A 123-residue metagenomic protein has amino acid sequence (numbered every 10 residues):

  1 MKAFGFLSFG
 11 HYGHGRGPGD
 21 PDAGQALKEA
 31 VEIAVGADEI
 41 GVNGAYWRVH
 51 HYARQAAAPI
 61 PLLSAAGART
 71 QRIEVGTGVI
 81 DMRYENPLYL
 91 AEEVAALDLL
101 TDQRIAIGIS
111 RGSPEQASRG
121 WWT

Functional and structural regions predicted by a protein language model:
M1-E74: N-terminal beta1-alpha1-beta2 module of alpha/beta enzyme domains
K2-A23, Y84-T123: Flexible, glycine-rich active-site loops centered on histidine and acidic residues that chelate a metal or position
R48, G78, G108-S110: Structural motif
R54-A56, T77-E85: Active-site nucleophile and cofactor-binding loops and adjacent substrate-binding regions of central metabolic enzymes
